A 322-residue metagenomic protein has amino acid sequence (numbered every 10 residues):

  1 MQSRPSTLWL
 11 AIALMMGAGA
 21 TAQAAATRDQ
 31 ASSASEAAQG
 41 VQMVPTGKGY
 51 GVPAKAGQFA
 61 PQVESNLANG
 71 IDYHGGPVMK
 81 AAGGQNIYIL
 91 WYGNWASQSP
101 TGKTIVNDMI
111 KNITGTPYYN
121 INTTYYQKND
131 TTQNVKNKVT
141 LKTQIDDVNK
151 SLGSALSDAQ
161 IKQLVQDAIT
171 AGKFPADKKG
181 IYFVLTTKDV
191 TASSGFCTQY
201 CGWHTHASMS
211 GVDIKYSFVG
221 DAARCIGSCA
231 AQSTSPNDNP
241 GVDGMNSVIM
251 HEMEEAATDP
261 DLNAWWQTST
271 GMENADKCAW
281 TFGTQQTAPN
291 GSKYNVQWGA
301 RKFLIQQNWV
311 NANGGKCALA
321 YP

Functional and structural regions predicted by a protein language model:
P5, W9-I12, G19-G76, Y92 (+3 more regions): N-terminal zymogen propeptides
G75-P77, W91-W95, T186-V190, G220-A223: Short, flexible loop/turn elements at secondary-structure junctions
G83, W95-K150, T270-M272: Active-site-surrounding "flap" and adjacent substrate/cofactor-binding loops of secreted or lumenal enzymes, prototyped
G83-I87, D177-Y182, V212-K215, V242: Loop/turn elements at helix/coil->beta-strand transitions in domains of secreted/extracellular proteins
N134-A207: Active-site-proximal segments of metallohydrolase catalytic domains
Q199-D243, D259-P322: Metalloprotease/metallohydrolase-associated module, dominated by Zn2+-dependent proteases
S247-D259: Active-site recognition of the HExxH zinc-binding catalytic motif
